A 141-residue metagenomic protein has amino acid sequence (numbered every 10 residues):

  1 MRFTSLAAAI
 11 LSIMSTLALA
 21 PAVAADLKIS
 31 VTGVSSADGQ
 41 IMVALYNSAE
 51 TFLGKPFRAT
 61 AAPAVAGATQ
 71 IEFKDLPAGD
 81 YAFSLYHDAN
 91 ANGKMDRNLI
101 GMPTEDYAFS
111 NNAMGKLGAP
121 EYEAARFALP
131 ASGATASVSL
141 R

Functional and structural regions predicted by a protein language model:
A8-A18: Bacterial N-terminal signal peptides
L19-A24: Sec/Tat signal peptide C-region and signal peptidase I cleavage site
L27-G33, V138: A short, amphipathic beta-strand motif
S36-F52: Short, ordered, surface-exposed loop/turn motifs in non-cytosolic proteins
G67, E72, P77-D80: A glycine-anchored, Pro-Gly-centered beta-turn/N-cap motif
Y81-L85: A short tyrosine-centered beta-strand micro-motif
A89-M95: Acidic, glycine-anchored loop motifs typical of Ca2+
E105-R141: Extracellular beta-sheet/turn segments enriched in Thr/Pro/Gly and aliphatic residues
